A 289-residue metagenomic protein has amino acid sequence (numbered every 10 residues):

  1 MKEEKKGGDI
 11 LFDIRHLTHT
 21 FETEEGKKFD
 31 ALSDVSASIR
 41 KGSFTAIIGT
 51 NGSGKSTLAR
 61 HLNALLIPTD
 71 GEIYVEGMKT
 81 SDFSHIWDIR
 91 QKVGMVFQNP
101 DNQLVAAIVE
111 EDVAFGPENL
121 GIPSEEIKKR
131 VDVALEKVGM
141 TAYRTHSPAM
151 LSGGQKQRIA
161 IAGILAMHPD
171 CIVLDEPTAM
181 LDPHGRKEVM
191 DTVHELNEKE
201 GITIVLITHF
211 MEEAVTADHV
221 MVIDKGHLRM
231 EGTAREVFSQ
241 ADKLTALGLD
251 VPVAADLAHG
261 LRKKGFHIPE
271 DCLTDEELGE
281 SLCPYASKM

Functional and structural regions predicted by a protein language model:
I48-T50: The feature captures the beta-strand-to-loop junction immediately N-terminal to the Walker
N63: Helix-to-loop junction immediately C-terminal to a conserved catalytic motif
G71-S81, I89: Conserved ABC transporter NBD signature motif
E125-Y143: Conserved ABC ATPase "signature" region
S147-L151, Q155: Conserved ABC ATPase signature
I172-D175: Catalytic Walker B motif of ABC-type/P-loop ATPase nucleotide-binding domains
